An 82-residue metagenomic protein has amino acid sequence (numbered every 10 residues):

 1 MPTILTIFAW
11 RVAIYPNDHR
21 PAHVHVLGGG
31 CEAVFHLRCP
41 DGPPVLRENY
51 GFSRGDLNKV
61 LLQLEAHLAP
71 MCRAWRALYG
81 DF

Functional and structural regions predicted by a protein language model:
M1-A22: Short, charged/polar N-terminal "headpieces" of proteins
P2, W10, G42, Q63-L64 (+1 more regions): Functionally constrained cores in energy, signaling, and assembly domains
Y15-R54: A short, structured beta-strand/loop element
F52-F82: C-terminal structural segments of small proteins and small subunits
